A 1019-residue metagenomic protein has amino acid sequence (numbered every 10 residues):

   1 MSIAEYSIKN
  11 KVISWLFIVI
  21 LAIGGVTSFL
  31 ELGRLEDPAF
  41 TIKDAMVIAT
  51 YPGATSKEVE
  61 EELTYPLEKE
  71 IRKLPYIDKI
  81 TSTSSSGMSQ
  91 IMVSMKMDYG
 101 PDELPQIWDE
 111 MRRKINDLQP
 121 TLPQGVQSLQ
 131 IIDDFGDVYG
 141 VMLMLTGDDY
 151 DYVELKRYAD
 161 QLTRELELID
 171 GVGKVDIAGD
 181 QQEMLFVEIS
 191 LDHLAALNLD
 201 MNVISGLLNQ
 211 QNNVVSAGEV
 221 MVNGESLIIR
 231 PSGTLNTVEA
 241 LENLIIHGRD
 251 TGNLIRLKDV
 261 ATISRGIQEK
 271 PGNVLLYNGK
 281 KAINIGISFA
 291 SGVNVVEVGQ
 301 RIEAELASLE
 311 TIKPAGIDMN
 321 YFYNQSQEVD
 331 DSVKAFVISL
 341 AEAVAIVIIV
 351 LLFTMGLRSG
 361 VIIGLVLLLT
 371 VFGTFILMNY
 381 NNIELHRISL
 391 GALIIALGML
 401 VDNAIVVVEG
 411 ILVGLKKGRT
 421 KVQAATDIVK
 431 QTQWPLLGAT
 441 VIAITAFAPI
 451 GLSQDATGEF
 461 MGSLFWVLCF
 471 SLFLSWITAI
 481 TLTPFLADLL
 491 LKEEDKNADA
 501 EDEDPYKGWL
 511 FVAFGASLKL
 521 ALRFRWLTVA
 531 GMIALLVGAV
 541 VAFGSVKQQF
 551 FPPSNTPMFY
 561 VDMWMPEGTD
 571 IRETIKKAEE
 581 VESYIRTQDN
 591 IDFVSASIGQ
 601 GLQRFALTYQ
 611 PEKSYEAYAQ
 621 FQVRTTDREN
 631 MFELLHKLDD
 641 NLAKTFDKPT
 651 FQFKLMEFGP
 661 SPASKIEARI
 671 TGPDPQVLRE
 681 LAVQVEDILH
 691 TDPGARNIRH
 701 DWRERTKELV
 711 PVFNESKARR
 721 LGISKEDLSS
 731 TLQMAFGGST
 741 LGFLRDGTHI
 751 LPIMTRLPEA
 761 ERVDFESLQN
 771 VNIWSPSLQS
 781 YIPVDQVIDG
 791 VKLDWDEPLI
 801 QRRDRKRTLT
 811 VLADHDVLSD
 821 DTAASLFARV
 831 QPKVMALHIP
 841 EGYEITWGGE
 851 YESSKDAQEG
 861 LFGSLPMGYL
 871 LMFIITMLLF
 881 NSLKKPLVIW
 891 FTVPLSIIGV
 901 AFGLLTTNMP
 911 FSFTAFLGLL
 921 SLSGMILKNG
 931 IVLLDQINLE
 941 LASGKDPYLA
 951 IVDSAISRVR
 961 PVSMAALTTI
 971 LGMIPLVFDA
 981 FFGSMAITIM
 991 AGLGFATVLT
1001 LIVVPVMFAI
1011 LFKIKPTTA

Functional and structural regions predicted by a protein language model:
M1-R34, K430-T432, A500-F551, A596: Signature of alpha-helical transmembrane segments and their immediate interfacial
Y6, Q119, E165-A345, V408 (+3 more regions): Extracytoplasmic/periplasmic membrane-proximal domains and adjacent transmembrane bundles of envelope biogenesis
V12, V19-A54, N116-P123, Y380 (+7 more regions): Transmembrane helices with small-residue packing motifs
L16, T55-E62, Y99-E110, G140-M144 (+19 more regions): Solvent-exposed, non-transmembrane alpha-helical starts
A22, E58-D134, D192-N213, S232-T234 (+3 more regions): Solvent-exposed, membrane-proximal periplasmic/extracellular interface segments of envelope transport and secretion
G24-E31, A345-V413, L871-R958, S963-F982 (+3 more regions): Hydrophobic transmembrane alpha-helices and their membrane-interface caps in long multi-pass transport proteins
F322, V329, V333, V408 (+4 more regions): Helix-loop junctions and hydrophobic alpha-helical segments within the transmembrane domains of large membrane
L397-I411, T432-L452, E459-E501, F621 (+4 more regions): Transmembrane alpha-helices and their membrane-interface boundaries in multi-pass membrane transporters and channels
